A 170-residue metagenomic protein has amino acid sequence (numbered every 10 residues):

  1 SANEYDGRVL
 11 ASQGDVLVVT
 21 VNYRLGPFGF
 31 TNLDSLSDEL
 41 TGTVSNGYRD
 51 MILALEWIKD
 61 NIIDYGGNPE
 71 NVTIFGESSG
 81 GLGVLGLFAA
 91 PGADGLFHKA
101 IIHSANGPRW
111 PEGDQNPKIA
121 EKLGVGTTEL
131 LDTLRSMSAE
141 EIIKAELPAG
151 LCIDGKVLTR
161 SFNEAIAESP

Functional and structural regions predicted by a protein language model:
S1-E4, G29-L33, L85-L87, W110-N116: Short, solvent-exposed loop/turn and secondary-structure capping segments
S1-I52, D60-D64: Cap/lid segment of the alpha/beta-hydrolase catalytic domain
Q13-V19, N68-V72, A93-K99: Loop/turn elements at helix/coil->beta-strand transitions in domains of secreted/extracellular proteins
N22, F75, F88-A90, I101-S104: Alpha/beta-hydrolase-fold catalytic nucleophile elbow
R24-P27, G81, G107-R109: Solvent-exposed loop/turn segments at secondary-structure junctions within structured extracellular/periplasmic domains
I58, Y65-S78: Alpha/beta-hydrolase fold nucleophile elbow
D60, D94, K99, H103-P170: Substrate-access "cap/lid" subdomains that shape and gate the entrance to catalytic or ligand-binding pockets
G81-A93: Short glycine-enriched nucleophile-adjacent loop and the immediately C-terminal alpha-helix near the catalytic center
